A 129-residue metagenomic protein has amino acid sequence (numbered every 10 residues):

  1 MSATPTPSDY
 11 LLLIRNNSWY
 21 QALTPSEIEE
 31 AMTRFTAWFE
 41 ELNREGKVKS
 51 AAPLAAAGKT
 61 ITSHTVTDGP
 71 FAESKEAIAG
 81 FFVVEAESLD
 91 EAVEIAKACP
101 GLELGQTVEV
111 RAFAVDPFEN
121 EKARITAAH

Functional and structural regions predicted by a protein language model:
M1-H129: Conserved, structured core segments of small domains
